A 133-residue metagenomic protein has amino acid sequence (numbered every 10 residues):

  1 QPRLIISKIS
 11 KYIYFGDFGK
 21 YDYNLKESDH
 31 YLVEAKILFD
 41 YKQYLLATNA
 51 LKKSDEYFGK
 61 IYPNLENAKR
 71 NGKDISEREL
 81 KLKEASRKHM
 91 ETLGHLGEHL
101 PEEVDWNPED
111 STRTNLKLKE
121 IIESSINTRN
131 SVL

Functional and structural regions predicted by a protein language model:
Q1-L133: Long, charged/polar, soluble alpha-helical segments
